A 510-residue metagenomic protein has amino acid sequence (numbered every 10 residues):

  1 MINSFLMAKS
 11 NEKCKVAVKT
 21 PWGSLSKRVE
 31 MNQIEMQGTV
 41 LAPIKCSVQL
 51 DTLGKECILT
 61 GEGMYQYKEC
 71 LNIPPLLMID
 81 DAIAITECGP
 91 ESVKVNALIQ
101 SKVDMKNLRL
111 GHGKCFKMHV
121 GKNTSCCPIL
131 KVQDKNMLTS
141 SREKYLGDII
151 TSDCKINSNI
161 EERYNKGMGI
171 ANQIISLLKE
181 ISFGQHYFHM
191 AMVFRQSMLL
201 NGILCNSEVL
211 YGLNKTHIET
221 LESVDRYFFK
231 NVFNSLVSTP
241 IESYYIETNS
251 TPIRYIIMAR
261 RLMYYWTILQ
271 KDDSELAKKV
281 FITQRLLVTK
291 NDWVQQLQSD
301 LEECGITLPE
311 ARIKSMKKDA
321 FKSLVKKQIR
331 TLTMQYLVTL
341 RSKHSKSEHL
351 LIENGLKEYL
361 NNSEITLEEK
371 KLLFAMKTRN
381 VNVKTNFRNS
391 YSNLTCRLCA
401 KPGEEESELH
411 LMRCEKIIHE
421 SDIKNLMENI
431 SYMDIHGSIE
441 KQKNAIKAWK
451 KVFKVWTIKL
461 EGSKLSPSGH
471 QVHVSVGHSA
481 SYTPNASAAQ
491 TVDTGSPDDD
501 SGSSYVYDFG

Functional and structural regions predicted by a protein language model:
M1, R388-H436: Short Cys/His-based metal-binding microdomains
S4, G305-E405: Helix/loop segments that flank and initiate small ligand/metal-binding modules
S4-V29, D51: Reverse-transcriptase-like RNA-dependent polymerase core
A8, V16-A17, V95, S101 (+2 more regions): Short, conserved micro-motifs composed of acidic
M31-M64, L199: Conserved pre-motif C helix in the palm subdomain of viral-like polymerases
I73-D104, G121, S152-I156: Catalytic palm subdomain of template-directed nucleic-acid polymerases, centered on the conserved carboxylate motif
M78-D81, K114-F116, V120, E143-V280 (+3 more regions): Non-catalytic, peripheral interaction segments enriched in hydrophobic/basic residues
P467-G510: Polybasic, low-complexity terminal segments and linkers that are predominantly intrinsically disordered and enriched
